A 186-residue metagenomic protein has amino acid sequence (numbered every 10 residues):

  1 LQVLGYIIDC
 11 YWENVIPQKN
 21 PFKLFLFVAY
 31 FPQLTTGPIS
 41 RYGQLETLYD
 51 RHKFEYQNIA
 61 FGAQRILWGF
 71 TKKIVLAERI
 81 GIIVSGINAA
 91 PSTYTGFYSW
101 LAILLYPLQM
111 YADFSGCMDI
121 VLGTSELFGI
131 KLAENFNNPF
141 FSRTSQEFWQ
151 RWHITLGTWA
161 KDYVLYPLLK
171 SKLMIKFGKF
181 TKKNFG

Functional and structural regions predicted by a protein language model:
L1-G186: Membrane-embedded transmembrane alpha-helical bundles that form the catalytic cores of multi-pass lipid-modifying
